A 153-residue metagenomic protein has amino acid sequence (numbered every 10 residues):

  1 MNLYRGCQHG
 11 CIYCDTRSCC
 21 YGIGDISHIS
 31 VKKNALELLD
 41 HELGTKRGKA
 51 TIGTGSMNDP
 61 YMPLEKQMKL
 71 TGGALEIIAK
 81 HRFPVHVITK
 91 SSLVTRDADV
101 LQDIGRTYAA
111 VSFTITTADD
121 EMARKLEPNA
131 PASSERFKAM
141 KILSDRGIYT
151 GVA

Functional and structural regions predicted by a protein language model:
M1-S112, T116-R124, S133, F137 (+1 more regions): Conserved Radical SAM active-site core
A130: Phosphate/pyrophosphate-binding betaalpha-module
D145-A153: Short beta-strand/loop segments at the ligand-binding rim of alpha/beta enzyme cores
